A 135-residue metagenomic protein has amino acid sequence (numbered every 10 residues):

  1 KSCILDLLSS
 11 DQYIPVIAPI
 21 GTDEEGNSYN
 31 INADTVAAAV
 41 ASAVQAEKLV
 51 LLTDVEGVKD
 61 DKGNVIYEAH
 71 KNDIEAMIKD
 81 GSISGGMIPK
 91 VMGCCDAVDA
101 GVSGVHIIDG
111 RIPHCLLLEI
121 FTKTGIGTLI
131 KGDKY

Functional and structural regions predicted by a protein language model:
K1-Y135: C-terminal catalytic "cap/lid" subdomain
